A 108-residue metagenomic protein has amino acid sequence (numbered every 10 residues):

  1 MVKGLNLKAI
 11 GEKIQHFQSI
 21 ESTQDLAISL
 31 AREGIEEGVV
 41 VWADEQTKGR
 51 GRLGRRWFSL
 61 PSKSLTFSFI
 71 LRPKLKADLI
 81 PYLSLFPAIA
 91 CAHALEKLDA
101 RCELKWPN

Functional and structural regions predicted by a protein language model:
M1-L98: N-terminal lobe of the biotin/lipoate ligase/transferase fold
D99-N108: Catalytic palm active-site di-aspartate
